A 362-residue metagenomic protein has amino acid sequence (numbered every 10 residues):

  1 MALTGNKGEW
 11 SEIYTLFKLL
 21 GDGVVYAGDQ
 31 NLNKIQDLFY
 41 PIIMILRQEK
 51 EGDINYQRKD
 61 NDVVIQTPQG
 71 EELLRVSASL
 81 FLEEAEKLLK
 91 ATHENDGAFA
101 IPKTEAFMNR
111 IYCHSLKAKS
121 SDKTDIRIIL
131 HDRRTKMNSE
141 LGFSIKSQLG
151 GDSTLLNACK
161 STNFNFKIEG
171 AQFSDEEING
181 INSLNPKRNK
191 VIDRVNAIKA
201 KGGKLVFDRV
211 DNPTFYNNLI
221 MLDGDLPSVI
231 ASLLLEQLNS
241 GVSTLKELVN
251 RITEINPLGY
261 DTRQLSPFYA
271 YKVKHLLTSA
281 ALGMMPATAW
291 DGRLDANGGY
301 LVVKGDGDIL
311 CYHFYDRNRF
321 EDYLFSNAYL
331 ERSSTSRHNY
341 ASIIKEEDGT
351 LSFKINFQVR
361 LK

Functional and structural regions predicted by a protein language model:
M1-D122, I129-K362: Short, positively charged
